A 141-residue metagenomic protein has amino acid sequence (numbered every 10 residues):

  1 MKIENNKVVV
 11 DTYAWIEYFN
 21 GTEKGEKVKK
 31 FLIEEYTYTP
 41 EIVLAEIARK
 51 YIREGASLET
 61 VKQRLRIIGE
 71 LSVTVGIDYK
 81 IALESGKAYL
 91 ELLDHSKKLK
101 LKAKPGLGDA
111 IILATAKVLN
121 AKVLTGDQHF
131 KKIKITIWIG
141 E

Functional and structural regions predicted by a protein language model:
M1-I3, L113, K117-E141: Acidic, PIN/NYN-like endoribonuclease modules and their adjacent C-terminal/linker elements
M1-P40, K50-R66: Short, well-structured N-terminal submotif of metal-dependent ribonuclease cores
N5-N6, E34-T37, E70-V73, K117-K122: Short active-site oxyanion
V10-D11, T39-P40, P105-G106, D127 (+1 more regions): Histidine- and aromatic-rich ligand-binding microenvironments
W15-I16, L44, A82, F130-K131: A generic structural signal for short hydrophobic patches within well-formed alpha-helices
E54-L58, L92-L93, G140-E141: Short, hinge-like loop/turn segments at secondary-structure boundaries
T74-K122: Active-site neighborhoods of divalent-metal-dependent phosphate/nucleic-acid chemistry enzymes
